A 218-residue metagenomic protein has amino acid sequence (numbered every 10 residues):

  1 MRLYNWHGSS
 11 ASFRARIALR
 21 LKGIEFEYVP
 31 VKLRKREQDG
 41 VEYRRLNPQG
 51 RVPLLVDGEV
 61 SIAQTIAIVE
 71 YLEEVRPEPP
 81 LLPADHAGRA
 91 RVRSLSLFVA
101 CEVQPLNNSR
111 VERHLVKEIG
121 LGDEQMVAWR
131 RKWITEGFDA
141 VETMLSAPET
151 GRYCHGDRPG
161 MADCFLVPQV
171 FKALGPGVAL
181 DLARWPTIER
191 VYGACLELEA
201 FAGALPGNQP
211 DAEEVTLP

Functional and structural regions predicted by a protein language model:
M1-M126: GST-like domain detector, emphasizing the conserved glutathione-binding G-site in the N-terminal thioredoxin-like
W6, K32, M161, N208-Q209: Short, solvent-exposed turn/loop segments enriched in Gly/Ser/Thr/Pro and often Arg
S10-S12, L19, Q49, P77 (+5 more regions): A generic structural signal for solvent-exposed, polar alpha-helical segments
V99-G193, E197: GST-like fold's C-terminal all-alpha helical module
A204: Charged phosphate-binding loop/patch that engages nucleotide di/tri-phosphates or the phosphate backbone of nucleic
N208-P218: Acidic/histidine-enriched, glycine/proline-rich intrinsically disordered or flexible terminal extensions
